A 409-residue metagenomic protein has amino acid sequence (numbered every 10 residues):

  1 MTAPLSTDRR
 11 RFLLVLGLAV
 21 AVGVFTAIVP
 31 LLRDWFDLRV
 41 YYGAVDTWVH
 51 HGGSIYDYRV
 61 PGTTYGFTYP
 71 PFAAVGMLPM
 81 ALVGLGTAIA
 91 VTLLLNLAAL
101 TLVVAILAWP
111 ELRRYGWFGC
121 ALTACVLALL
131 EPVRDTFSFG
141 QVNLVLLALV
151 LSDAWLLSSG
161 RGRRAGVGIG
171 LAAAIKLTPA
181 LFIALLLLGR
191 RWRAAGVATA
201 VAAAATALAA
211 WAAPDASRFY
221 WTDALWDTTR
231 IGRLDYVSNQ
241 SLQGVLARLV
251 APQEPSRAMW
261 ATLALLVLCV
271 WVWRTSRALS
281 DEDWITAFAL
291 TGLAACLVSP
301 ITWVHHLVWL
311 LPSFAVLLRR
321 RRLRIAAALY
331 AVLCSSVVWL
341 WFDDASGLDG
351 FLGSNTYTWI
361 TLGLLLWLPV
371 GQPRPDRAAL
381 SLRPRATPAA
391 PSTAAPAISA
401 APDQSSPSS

Functional and structural regions predicted by a protein language model:
T2-R164, G189-L307, L311, P373-R385 (+1 more regions): Primarily membrane-embedded glycan-assembly and transfer machineries that use lipid-linked glycans
G84, K176-P179, S313: Hydrophobic transmembrane alpha-helices
I169-L186, V298-H306: Transmembrane helices and adjacent periplasmic/lumenal helix-loop junctions of polyprenol-phosphate-dependent
L187, R191, S313, L317 (+1 more regions): Active-site catalytic pocket residues across diverse enzymes, especially alpha/beta-hydrolases
L318-S409: Aromatic-enriched
